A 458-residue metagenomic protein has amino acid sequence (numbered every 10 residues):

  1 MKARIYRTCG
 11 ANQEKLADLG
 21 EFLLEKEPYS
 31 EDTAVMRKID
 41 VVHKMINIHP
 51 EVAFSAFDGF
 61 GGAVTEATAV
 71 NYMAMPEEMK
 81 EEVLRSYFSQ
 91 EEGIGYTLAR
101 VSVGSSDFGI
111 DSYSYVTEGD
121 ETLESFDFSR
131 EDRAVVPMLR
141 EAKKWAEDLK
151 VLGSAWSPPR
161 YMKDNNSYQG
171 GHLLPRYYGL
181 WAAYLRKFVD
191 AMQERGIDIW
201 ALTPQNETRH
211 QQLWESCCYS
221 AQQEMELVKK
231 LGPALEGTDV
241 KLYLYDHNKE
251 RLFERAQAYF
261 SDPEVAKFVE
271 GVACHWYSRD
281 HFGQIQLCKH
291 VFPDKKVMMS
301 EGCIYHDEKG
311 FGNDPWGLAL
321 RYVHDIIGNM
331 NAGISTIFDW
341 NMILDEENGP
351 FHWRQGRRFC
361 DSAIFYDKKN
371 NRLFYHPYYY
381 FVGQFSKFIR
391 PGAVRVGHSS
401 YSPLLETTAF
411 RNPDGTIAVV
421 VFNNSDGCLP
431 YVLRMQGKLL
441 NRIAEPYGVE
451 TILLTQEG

Functional and structural regions predicted by a protein language model:
L16-I199, M225, K229: N-terminal catalytic cores of secreted or lumenal carbohydrate-active enzymes
I39-H49, V136-M138, K187-F188, K229 (+4 more regions): Alpha-helical scaffolding within the catalytic cores of extracellular/periplasmic polymer-degrading hydrolases
G62, G95, V151, L202 (+6 more regions): Conserved, mostly hydrophobic/aromatic
E92-A99, A146-K150, R195-A201, G237-K241 (+5 more regions): Loop/turn elements at helix/coil->beta-strand transitions in domains of secreted/extracellular proteins
L180-A201, T208-H306: Active-site neighborhood of glycoside hydrolase catalytic domains
M299-Y380, G397-S400: Aromatic/acidic polysaccharide-binding cleft in carbohydrate-active enzymes
K387, H398-Q436, Y447: Carbohydrate-binding surface patches
I443-G458: C-terminal beta-strand-rich structural cap/linker in extracellular carbohydrate-active enzymes
